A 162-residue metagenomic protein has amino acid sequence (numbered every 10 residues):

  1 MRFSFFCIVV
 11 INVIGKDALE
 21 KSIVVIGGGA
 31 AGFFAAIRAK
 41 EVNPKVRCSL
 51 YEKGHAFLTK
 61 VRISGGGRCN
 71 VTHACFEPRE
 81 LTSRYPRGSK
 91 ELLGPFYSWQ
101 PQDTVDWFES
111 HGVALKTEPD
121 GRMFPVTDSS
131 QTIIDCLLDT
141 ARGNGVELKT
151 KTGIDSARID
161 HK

Functional and structural regions predicted by a protein language model:
V10-E20: A short, basic/flexible loop-to-alpha-helix module at the beginning of a structural domain
L19-A31: Beta1/beta-strand and adjacent pyrophosphate-binding region of the FAD-binding site in flavoprotein oxidoreductases
K40-G65: Glycine-rich FAD pyrophosphate-binding loop
G66-T117: Glycine-rich active-site loop/strand segments that organize a redox cofactor
L93-Q100, G121-L138: Short beta-strand to alpha-helix junction loop
T150-H161: A conserved short coil-to-beta-strand element within the FAD-binding core of flavoproteins
